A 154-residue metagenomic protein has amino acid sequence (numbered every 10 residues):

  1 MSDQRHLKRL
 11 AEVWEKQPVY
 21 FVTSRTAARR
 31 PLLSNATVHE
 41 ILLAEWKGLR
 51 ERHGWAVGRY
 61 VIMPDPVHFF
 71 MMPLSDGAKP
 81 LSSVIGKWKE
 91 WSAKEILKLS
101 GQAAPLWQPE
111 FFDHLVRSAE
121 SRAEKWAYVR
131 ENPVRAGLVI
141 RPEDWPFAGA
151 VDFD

Functional and structural regions predicted by a protein language model:
M1-D154: Short catalytic/metal-binding and nucleic-acid-binding patches
